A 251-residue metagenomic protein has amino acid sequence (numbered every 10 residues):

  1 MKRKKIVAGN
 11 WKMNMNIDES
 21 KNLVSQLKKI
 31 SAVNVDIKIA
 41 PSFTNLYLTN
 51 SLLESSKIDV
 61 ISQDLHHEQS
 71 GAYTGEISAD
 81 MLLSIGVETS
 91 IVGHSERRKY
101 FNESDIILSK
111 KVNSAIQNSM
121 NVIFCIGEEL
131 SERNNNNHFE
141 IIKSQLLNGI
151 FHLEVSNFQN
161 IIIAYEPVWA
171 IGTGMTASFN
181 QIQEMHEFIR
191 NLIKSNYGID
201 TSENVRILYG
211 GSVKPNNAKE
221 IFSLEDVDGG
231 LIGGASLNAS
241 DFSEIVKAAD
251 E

Functional and structural regions predicted by a protein language model:
M1-E251: Active-site loop-to-helix "anion-binding N-cap" substructures in soluble metabolic enzymes
